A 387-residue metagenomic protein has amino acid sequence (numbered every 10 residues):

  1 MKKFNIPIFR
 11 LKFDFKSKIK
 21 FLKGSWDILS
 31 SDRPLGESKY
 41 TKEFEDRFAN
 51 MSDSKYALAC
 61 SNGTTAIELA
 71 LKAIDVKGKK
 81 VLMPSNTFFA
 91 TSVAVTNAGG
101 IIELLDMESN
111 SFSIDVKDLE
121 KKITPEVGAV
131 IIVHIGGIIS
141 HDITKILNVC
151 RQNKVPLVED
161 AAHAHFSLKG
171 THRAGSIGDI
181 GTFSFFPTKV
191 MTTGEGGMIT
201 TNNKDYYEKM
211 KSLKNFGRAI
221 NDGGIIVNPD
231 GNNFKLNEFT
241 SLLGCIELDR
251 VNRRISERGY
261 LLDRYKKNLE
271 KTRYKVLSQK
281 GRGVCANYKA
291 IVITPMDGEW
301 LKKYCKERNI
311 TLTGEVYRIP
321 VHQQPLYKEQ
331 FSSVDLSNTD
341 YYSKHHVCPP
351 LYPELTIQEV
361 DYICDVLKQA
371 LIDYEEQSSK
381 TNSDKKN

Functional and structural regions predicted by a protein language model:
M1-P34, P350, K386: N-terminal "arm"/small-domain region of PLP-dependent enzymes with the aminotransferase-like
F21, S25, F48, A66 (+17 more regions): Generic structural signal for small/hydrophobic residues in well-ordered secondary structure, especially within
R33-K80, A94-N97, L104-D106, H172: Phosphate-binding glycine-rich loop
E68-T124, C305: Conserved PLP-anchoring active-site segment centered on the Schiff-base-forming lysine
A98, Q152-N153, R308: Helix C-cap/helix->beta junction micro-motif
N110-T193, M198-T200, D205: Active-site phosphate-binding strand-loop segment of PLP-dependent enzymes
A164-G170, I177-K289, I319-V321: Active-site region of PLP-dependent enzymes
R218-G223, R264, W300-D335, Y341-V347 (+1 more regions): Conserved PLP cofactor-binding pocket of PLP-dependent enzymes
